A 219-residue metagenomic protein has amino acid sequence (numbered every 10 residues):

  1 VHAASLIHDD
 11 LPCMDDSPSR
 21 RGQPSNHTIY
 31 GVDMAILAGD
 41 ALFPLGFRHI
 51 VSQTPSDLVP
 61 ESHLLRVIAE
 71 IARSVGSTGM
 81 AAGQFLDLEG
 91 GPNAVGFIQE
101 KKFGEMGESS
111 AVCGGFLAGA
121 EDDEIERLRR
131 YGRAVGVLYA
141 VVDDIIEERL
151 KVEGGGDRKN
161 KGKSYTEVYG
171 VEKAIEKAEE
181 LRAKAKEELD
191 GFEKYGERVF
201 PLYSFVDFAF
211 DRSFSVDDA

Functional and structural regions predicted by a protein language model:
V1-A219: All-alpha prenyltransferase/terpene-synthase fold signal
